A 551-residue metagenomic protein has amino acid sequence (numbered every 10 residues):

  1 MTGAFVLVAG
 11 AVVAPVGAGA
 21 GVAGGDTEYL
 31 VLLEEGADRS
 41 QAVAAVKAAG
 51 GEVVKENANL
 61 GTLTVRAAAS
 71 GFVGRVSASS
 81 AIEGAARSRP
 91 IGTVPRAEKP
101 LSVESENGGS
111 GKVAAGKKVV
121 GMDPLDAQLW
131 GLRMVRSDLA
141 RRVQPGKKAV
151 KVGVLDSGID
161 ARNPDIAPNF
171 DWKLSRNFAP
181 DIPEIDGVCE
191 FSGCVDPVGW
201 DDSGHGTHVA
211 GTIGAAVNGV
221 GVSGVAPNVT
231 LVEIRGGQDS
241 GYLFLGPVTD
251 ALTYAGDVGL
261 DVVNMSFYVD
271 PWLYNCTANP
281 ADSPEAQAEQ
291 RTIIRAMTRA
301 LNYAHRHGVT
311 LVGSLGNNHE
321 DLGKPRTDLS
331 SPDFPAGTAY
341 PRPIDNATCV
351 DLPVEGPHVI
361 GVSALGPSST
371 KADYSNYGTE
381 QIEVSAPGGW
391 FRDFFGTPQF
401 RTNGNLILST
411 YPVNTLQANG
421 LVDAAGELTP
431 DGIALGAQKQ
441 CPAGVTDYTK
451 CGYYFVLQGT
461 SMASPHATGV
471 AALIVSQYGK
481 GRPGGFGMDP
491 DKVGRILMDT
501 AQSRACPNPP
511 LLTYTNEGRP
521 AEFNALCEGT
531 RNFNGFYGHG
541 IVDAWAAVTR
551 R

Functional and structural regions predicted by a protein language model:
M1-G21: Secretory targeting and sorting signals
L30-D38: Short, surface-exposed ligand-recognition loops at beta-strand->loop->(often short) alpha-helix junctions that present
L30-V31, T64, K151-L155, G211 (+11 more regions): Structural recognition of the beta-strand scaffold that forms the well-ordered cores of secreted hydrolase catalytic
V43-A127, P367: Autoinhibitory propeptides
V54-K55, I91, L260-F267, V445-T446 (+2 more regions): C-terminal subdomain of the subtilisin-like protease fold in secreted/lumenal serine endopeptidases
K117-N228, D250-V258, V262-T292, N317-P332 (+4 more regions): Active-site core segment of subtilase-fold serine proteases
R141-K147, S223-A226, Y242-M265, N275-A281 (+6 more regions): Mature extracellular/periplasmic domains of secretome proteins
A336-A472, W545-A546: Extracellular S/T/G-rich loop segment that most often corresponds to the catalytic His/Ser-adjacent loop
